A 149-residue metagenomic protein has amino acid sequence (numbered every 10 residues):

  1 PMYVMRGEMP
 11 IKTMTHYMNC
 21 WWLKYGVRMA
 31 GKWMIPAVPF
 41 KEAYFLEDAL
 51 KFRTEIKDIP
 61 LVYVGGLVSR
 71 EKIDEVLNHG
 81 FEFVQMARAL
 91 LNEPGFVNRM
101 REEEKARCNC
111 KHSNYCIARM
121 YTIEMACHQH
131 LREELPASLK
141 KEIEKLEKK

Functional and structural regions predicted by a protein language model:
P1-K149: Flavin-dependent oxidoreductase catalytic cores
